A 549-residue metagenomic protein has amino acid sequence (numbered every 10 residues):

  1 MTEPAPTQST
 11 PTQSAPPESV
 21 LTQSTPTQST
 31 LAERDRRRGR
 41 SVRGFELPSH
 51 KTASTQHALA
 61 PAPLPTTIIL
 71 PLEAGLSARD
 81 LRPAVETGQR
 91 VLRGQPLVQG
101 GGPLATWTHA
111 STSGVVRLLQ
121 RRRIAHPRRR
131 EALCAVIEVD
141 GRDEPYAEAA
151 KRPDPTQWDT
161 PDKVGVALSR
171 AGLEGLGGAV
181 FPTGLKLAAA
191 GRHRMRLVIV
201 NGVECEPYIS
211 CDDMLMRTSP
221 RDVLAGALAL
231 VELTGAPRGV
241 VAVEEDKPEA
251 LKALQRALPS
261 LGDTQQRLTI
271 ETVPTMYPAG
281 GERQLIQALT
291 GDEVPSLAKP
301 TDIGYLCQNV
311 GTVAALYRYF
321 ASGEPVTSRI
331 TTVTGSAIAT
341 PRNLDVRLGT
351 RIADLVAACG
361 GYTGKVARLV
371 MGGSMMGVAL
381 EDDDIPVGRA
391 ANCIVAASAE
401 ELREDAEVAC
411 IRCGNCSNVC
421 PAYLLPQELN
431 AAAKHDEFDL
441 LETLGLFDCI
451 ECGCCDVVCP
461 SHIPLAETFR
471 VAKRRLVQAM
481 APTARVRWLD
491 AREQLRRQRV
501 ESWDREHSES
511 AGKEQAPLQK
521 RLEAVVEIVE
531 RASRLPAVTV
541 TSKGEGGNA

Functional and structural regions predicted by a protein language model:
T2-P4, T27-A84: N-terminal, Lys/Arg-enriched amphipathic/low-complexity engagement segments that precede the first folded domain
P4-S29: Long, intrinsically disordered low-complexity tandem-repeat segments
L81-R90, G94: Short histidine-centered loop motifs in beta-beta connectors
V91-A105, Q120, A132-V139: Short hydrophobic beta/alpha edge segments that flank linear recognition/processing sites
L118, R123-L176, R192, P248 (+1 more regions): Acidic low-complexity segments
P145-Y146, G175, V198-D212, A337: Gly-rich Lys/Arg/Thr-decorated short loops/hinges at beta-loop-alpha junctions or inter-strand turns that position
P237-I352, A358-K365, G373, A532: Hydrophobic alpha-helical positions that pack around
A391-E407, N415-S417, P421-A516: Ferredoxin-type iron-sulfur electron-transfer modules in oxidoreductases and energy-metabolism complexes
